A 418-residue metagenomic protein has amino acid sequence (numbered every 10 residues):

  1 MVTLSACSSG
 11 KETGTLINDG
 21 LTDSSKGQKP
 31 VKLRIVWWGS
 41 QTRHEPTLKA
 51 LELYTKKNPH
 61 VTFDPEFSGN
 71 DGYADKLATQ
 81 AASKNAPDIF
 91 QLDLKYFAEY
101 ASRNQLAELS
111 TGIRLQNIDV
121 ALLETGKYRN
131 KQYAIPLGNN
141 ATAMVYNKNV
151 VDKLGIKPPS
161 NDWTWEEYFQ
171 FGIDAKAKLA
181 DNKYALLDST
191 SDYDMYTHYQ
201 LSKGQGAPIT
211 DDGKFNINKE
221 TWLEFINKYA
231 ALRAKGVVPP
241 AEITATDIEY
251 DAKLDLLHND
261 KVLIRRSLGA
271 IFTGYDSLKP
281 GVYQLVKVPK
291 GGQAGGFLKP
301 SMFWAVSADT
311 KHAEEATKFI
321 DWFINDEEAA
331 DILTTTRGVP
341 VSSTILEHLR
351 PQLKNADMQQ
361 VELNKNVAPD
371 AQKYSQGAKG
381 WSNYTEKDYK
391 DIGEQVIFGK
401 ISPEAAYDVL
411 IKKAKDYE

Functional and structural regions predicted by a protein language model:
M1-L33, K56, D408, K412-E418: Short, low-complexity disordered leader/linker segments with a strong preference for bacterial N-terminal type II
E52-V120, K153-G155, L254-I264, V341-S343 (+2 more regions): Extracytoplasmic "Venus flytrap"/periplasmic binding protein-like
K56, D64, L154, V237 (+2 more regions): Extracytoplasmic/periplasmic substrate-recognition and gating elements
D93-A143, Q284-V286, L353, K365: Hinge/lid segment of periplasmic solute-binding proteins
L106, T273, M302, V306-N383: Mature extracytoplasmic/periplasmic domains
Y133-L137, T142, E167-T221, V262: Extracytoplasmic/periplasmic solute-binding protein
K214-T246: Glycine-centered hinge/linker elements that transmit conformational signals in sensory and ligand-binding systems
Q359-A414, E418: C-terminal capping/gating helix-and-loop segments adjacent to ligand/active sites or protein-protein/ligand interfaces
